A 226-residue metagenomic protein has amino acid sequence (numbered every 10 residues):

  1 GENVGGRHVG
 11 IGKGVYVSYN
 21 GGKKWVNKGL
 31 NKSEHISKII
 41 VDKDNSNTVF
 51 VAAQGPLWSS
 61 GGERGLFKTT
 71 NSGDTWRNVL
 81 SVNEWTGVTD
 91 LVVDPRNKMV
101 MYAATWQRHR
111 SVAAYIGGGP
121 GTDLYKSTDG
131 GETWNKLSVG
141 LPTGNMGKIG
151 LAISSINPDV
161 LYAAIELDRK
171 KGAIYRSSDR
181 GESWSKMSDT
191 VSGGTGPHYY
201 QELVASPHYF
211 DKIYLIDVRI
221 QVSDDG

Functional and structural regions predicted by a protein language model:
G1-G226: Beta-propeller blade termini and top-face loops
